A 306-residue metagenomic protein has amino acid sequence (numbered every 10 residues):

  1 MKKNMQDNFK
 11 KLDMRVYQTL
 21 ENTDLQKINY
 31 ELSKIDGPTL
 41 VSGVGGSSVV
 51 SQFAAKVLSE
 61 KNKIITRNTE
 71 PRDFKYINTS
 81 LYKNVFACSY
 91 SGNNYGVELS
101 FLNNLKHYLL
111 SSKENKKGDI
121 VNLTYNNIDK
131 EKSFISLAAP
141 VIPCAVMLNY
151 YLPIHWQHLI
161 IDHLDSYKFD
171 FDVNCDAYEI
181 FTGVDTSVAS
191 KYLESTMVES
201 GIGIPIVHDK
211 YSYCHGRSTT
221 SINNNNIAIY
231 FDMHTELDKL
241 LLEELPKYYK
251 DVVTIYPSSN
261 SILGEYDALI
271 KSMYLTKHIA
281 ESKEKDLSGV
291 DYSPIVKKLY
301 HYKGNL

Functional and structural regions predicted by a protein language model:
M1-L25, L137-A138: Cofactor-/ligand-binding subdomain signature composed of acidic, glycine-rich, tryptophan-containing flexible loops
L25-N29, A138-I142, Y256-S259, Y266: Conserved, well-structured ligand/cofactor-binding cores
K27-L81, C175-R217, I222: Anionic-ligand anchoring segments at beta-strand to alpha-helix junctions in alpha/beta enzyme folds, i.e., glycine
D36-D165, I227, F231-P257: Glycine-rich phosphate-binding loops that contact phosphosugars or nucleotide phosphates
I142-Y150, S195-E199, Y266-E281: Short, hydrophobic/amphipathic alpha-helical patches that form generic packing surfaces within helical domains
C144-N174, G289-L306: Internal, active-site/partner-interface "lid" segment
A189-G264, A268: Internal helical hairpin/lid segments
D251-L306: Charge-biased C-terminal accessory regions appended to nucleic-acid-, cytoskeletal NTPase
